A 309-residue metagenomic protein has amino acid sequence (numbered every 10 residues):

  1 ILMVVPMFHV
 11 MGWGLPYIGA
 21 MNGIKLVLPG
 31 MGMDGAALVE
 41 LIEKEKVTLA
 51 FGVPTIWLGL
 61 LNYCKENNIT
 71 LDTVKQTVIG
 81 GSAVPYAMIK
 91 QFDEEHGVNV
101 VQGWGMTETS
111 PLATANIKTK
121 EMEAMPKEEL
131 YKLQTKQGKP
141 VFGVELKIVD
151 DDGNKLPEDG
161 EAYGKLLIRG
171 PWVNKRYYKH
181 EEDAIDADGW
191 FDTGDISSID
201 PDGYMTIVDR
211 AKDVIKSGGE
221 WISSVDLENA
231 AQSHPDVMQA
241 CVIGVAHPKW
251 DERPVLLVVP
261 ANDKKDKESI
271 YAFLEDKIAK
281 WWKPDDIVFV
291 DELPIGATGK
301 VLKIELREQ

Functional and structural regions predicted by a protein language model:
F8-T48, Y63: Conserved AMP-binding/adenylation subdomain of ANL enzymes
M21, K44-G52, L61-Y131, E145 (+2 more regions): Gly/Ser/Thr-rich phosphate-binding loop
A50, G170, K175-R176, I196-W282 (+3 more regions): AMP-binding/adenylate-forming catalytic core of the ANL superfamily
G81, G105, G138, D195 (+1 more regions): Active-site glycine-centered loops adjacent to acidic/histidine catalytic or metal-binding residues that shape
V101-E108, G138-P140, I243-A246, V288: Beta-strand->loop->alpha-helix junctions that form or flank phosphate-binding loops in nucleotide-handling enzymes
Y131-P140, A187-G189: Short Gly/Pro-enriched turn/cap motifs at secondary-structure boundaries
P140-L167, P201-D202, D263-K267, L302: Conserved beta-loop-beta connector loops within the AMP-binding
